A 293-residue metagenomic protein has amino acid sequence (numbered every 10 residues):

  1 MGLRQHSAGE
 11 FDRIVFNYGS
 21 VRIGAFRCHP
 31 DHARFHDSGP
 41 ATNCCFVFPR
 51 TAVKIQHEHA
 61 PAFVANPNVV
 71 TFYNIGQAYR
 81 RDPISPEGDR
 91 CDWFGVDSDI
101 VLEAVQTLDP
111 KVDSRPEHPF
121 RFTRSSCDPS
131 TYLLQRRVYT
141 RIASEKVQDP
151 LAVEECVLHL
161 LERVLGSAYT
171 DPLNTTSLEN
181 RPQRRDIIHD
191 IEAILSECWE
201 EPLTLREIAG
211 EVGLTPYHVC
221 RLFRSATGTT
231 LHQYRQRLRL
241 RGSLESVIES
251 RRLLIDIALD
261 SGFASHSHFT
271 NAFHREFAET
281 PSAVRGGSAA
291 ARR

Functional and structural regions predicted by a protein language model:
M1-L3, S7, P172-S177, R293: N-terminal intrinsically disordered/low-complexity leader segments
M1-Q5, R13, R34-D37, D99 (+6 more regions): Jelly-roll (double-stranded beta-helix
G2-P116, S144-V147: N-terminal regulatory/effector-sensing and dimerization cores that precede helix-turn-helix DNA-binding domains
I84, T107-L108, S167, S246 (+1 more regions): Residue-level signal for well-ordered alpha-helical positions
D113-Y132, I142-V212, S225-R237: Short, Lys/Arg-enriched, Trp-marked, Pro/Gly-tolerant hinge/linker segments that flank
H189, A193-I208, L214, R224-T270 (+1 more regions): Terminal helix-turn-helix DNA-binding modules in bacterial transcription factors
H274: Pyridoxal 5′-phosphate
